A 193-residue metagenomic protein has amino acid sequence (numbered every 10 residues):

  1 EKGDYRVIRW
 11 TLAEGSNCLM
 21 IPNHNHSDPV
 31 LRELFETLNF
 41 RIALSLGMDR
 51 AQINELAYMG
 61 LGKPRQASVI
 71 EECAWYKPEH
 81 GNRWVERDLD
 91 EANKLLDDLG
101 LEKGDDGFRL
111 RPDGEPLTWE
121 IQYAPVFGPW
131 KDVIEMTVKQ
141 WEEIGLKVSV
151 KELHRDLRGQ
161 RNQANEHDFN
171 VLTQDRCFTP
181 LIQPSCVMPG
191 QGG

Functional and structural regions predicted by a protein language model:
E1-M59, K63-P64, E72-F108, P112-G193: Extracytoplasmic/periplasmic ligand-capture domains
